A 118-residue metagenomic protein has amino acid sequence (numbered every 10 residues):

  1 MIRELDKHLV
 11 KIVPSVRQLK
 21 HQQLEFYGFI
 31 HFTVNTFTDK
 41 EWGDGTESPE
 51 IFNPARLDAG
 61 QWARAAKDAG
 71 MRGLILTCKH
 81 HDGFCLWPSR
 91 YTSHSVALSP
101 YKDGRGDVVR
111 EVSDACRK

Functional and structural regions predicted by a protein language model:
M1-K118: Mature catalytic domains of secreted/periplasmic carbohydrate-active enzymes
